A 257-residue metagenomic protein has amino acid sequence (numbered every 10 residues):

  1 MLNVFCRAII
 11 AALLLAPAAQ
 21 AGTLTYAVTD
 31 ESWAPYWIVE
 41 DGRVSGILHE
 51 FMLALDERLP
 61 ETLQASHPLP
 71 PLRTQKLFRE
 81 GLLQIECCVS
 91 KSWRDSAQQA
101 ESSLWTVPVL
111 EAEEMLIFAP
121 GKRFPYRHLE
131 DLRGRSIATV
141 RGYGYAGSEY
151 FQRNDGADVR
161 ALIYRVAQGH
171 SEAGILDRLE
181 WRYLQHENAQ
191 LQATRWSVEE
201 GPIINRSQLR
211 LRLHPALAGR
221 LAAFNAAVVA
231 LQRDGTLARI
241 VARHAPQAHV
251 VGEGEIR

Functional and structural regions predicted by a protein language model:
G22-A97, T139, F224, D234: Extracytoplasmic small-molecule ligand-binding "clamshell" domains of the periplasmic binding protein/Venus flytrap
D30-S32, L110-M115, A189-V228, Q247-R257: Periplasmic-binding protein-like
E31-A34, S45-A54, A119-G156, L162 (+1 more regions): Bilobed "Venus flytrap"/periplasmic-binding protein-like clamshell domains and structurally analogous long
H49-R58, P120-R123, R135-S136, R210-H244: Extended ligand-binding regions for polar small-molecule ligands
T62, Y143-N154, T194, A226-R257: Ligand-binding clefts/hinges and TM-proximal coupling segments of bilobed small-molecule sensing domains
A65-K76, N154-Q168: Short helix-initiation/N-cap motifs at beta->coil->alpha
S66-D131, G144-Y145, G201-I203: Acidic, polar ligand-binding/catalytic clefts
C88-Q99, A173-N205: A ligand-binding cleft/hinge motif common to bilobed small-molecule-binding domains
